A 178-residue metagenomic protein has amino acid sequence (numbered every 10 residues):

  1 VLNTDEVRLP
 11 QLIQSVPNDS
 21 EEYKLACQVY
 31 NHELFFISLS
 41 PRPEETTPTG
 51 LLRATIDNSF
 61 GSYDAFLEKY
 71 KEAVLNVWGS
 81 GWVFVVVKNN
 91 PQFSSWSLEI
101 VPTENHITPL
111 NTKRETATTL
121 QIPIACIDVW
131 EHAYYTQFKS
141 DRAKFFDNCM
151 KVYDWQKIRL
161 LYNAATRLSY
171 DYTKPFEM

Functional and structural regions predicted by a protein language model:
V1-M178: Feature for soluble, non-membrane regions of globular proteins
